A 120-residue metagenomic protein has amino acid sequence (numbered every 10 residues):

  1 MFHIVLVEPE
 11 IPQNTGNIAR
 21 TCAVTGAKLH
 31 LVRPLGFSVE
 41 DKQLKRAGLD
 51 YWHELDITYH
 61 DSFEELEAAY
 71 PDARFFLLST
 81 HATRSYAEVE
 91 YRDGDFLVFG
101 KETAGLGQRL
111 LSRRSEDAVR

Functional and structural regions predicted by a protein language model:
M1-R120: Post-transcriptional modification and biogenesis factors for structured RNAs of the translation apparatus
